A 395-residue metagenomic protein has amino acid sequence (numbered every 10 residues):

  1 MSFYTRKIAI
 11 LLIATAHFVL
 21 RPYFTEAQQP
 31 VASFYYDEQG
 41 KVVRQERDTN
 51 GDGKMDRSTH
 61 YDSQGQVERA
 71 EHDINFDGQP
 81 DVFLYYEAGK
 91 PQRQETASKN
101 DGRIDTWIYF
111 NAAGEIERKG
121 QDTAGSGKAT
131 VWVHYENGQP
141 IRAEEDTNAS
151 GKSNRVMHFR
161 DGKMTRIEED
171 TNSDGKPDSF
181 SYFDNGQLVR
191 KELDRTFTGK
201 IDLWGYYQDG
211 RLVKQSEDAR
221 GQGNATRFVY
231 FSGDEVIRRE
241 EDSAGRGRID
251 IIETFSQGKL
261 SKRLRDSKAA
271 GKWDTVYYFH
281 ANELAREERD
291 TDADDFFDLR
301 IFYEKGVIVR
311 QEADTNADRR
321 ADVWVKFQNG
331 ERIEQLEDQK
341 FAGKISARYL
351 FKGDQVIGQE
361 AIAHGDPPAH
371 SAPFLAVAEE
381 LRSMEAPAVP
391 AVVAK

Functional and structural regions predicted by a protein language model:
M1-R6: N-terminal secretory signal peptides that target proteins for export/translocation
K7-R21: Bacterial N-terminal signal peptides
T25-R44: Short N-terminal segments immediately surrounding and downstream of signal-peptide cleavage
F34-Y35, Q45-G51, T59, A70-I74 (+21 more regions): Calcium-binding motifs, dominated by EF-hand helix-loop-helix domains
Q39-V42, S63-E68, A88-R93, A112-R118 (+10 more regions): A short glycine-rich beta-turn/N-cap micro-motif
G51-M55, F76-P80, N100-I104, G125-K128 (+10 more regions): Acidic, glycine-anchored loop motifs typical of Ca2+
Q335-H370: Leucine-rich solenoid repeat scaffolds
H364-K395: Compositionally biased, proline/threonine/alanine/serine-rich low-complexity intrinsically disordered stretches
